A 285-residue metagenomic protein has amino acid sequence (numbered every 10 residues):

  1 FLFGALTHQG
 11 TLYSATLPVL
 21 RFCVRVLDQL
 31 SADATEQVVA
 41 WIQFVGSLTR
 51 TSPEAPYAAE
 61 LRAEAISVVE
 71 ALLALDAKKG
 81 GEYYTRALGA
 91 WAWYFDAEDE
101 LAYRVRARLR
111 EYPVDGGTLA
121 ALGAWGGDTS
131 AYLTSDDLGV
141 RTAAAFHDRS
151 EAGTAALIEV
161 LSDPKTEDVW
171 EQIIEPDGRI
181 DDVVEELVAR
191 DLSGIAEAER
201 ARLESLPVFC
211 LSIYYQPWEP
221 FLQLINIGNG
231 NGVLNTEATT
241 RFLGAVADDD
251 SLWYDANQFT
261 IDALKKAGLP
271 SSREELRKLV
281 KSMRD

Functional and structural regions predicted by a protein language model:
F1-Q29, T35-R50, P56-E60: Alpha-helical solenoid scaffolds in large eukaryotic transport, assembly, and signaling factors
T11-L12, D33, E171-P176: Solvent-exposed loop and edge beta-strand segments that line ligand/cofactor-binding and catalytic clefts
S52-D285: Long, helix-rich interaction regions
